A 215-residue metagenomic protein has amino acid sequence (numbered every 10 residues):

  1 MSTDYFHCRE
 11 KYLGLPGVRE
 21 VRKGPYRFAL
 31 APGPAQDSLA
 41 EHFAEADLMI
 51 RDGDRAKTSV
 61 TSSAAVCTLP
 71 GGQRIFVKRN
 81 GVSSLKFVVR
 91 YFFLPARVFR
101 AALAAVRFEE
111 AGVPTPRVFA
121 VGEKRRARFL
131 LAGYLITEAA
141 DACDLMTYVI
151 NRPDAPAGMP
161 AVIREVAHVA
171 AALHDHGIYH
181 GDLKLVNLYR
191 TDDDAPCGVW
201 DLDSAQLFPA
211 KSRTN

Functional and structural regions predicted by a protein language model:
M1-T58, T68-G72, E165, D194-G198 (+1 more regions): Regulatory N- and C-terminal appendages and interdomain linkers associated with kinase/kinase-like NTP transferase
D37-L145, E165-H176: Conserved ATP-binding subdomain of kinase catalytic cores across diverse folds
R79, A139, L183, L202-S204: Generic detector of well-ordered alpha-helical packing
S83-F87, N151-P153, D201-D203: Short glycine/proline- and charge-enriched loop/turn segments that cap or connect secondary-structure elements
F93-R97, G158, S212-T214: Short alpha-helix boundary/capping segments
L145-A155: AlphaC helix of the protein kinase catalytic domain
P160-R190: Conserved kinase catalytic-core segment
Y179, V186-N215: Catalytic activation segment of kinase domains across protein kinase-like and atypical kinase folds
